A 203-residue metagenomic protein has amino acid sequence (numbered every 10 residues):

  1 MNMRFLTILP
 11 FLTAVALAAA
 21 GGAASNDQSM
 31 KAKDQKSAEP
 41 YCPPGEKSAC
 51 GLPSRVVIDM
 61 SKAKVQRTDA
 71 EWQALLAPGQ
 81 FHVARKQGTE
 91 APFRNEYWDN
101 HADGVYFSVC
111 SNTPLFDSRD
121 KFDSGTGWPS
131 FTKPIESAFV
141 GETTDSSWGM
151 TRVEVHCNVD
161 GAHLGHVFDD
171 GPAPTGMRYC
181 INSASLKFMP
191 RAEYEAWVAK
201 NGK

Functional and structural regions predicted by a protein language model:
M1-T7: Positively charged n-region of N-terminal signal peptides that target proteins for export
I8-A18: Bacterial N-terminal signal peptides
A18-K36: Signal peptide processing junction and immediate N-terminal pro/mature segment of secreted/exported proteins
K33-K36, Y41-P44, D170-P172: Secretory-pathway extracellular proteins and peptide precursors enriched for disulfide-bonded cysteines
E46-T68: Short, contiguous pre-domain boundary segments
L52, K64, Q73-F107, T113-K203: A short Gly-Trp-Pro
